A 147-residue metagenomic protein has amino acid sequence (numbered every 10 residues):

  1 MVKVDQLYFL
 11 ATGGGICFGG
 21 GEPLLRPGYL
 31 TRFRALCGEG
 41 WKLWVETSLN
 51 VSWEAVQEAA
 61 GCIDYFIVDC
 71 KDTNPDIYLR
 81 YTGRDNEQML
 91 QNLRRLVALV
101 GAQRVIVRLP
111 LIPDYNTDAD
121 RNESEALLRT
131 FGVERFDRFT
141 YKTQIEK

Functional and structural regions predicted by a protein language model:
V2-Q144: Conserved AdoMet/S-adenosylmethionine-binding subsite of the radical SAM
